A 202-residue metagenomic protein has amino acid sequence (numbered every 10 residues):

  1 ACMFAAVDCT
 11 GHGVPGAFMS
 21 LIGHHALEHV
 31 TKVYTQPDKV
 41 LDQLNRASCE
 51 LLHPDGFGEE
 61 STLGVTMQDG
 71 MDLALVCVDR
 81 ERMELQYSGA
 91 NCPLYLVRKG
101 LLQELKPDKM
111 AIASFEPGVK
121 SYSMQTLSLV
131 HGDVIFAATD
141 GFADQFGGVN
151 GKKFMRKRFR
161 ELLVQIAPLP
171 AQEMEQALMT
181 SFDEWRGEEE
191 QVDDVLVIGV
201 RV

Functional and structural regions predicted by a protein language model:
A1-P15, M19-S20, H24-V202: Conserved subregion of the PPM/PP2C metallophosphatase catalytic domain
